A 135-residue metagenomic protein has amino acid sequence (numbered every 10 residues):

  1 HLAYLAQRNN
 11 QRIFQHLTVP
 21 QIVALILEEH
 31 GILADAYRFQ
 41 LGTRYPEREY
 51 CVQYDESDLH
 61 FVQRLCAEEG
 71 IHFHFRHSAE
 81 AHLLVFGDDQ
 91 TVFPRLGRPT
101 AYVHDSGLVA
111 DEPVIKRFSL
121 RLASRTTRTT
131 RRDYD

Functional and structural regions predicted by a protein language model:
H1-D135: Amphipathic alpha-helical and helix-coil boundary elements used as assembly and membrane-proximal scaffolds
